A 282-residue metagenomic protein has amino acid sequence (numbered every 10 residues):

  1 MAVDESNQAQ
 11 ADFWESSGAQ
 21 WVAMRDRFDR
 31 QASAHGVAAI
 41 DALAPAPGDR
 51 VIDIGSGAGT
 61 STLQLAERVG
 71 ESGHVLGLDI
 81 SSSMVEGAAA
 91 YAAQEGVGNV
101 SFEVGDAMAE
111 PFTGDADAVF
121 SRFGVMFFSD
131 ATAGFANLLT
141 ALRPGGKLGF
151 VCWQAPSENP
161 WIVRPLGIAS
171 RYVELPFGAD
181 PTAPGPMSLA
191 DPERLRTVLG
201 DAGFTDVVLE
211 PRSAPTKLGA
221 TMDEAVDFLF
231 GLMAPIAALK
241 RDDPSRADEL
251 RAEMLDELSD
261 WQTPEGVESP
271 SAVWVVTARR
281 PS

Functional and structural regions predicted by a protein language model:
V3-F13, Q20, M24-R25, D29-A32 (+2 more regions): Conserved Class I S-adenosyl-L-methionine
R30-D49, Q64: Conserved alpha-helix/loop element of class I SAM-dependent methyltransferases that forms part of the SAM/SAH-binding
R50-E110: Class I SAM-dependent methyltransferase SAM/SAH-binding core
V69, A92, A169, L199 (+2 more regions): Conserved hydrophobic residues forming the short capping helix/wall of the S-adenosyl-L-methionine
M108-V119: A short acidic, Gly/Pro-enriched loop at the edge of an enzyme's catalytic core that lines a small-molecule cofactor
D117-T132, Q154: A short SAM/SAH-binding and catalytic strip from SAM-dependent methyltransferases
T132-K147: A short glycine-rich, Lys/Arg-flanked "PGG" loop and its adjoining helix->strand segment in the class I
K147-E174: Conserved class I S-adenosyl-L-methionine
